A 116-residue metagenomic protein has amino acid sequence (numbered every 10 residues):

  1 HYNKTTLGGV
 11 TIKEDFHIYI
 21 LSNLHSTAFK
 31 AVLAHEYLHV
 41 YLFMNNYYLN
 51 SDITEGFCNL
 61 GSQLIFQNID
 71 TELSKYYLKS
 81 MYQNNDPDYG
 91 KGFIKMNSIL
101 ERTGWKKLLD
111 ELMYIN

Functional and structural regions predicted by a protein language model:
H1-H17: A metal-dependent hydrolase signature that marks the N-terminal structural subdomain at the beginning of catalytic folds
K13-L33, N45-L49: Short pre-active-site segment immediately N-terminal to the catalytic Zn-binding motif
S26-A31, S51, E55, N85-F93: Solvent-exposed, acidic/flexible segments
A31-N45, E55, N59: Active-site recognition of the HExxH zinc-binding catalytic motif
V40, M44, L64-N68, R102: Active-site catalytic microenvironments for nucleophilic, acid-base chemistry
Y47-N85: Post-HExxH zinc-binding segment in Zn-dependent metallohydrolases
Y82-N116: Pan-zinc metallopeptidase signature
